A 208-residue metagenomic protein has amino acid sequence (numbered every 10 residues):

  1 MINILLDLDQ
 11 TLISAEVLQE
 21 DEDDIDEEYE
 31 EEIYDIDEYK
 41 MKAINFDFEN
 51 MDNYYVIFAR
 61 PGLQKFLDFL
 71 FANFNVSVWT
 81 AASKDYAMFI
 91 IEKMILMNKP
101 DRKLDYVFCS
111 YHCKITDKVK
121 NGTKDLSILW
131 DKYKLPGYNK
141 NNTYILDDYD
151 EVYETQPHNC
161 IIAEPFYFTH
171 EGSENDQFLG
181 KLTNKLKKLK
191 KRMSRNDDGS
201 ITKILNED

Functional and structural regions predicted by a protein language model:
M1-K120, N206: Alpha-helical substrate-recognition element adjacent to the catalytic core
S83-D208: C-terminal cap/substrate-recognition subdomain and adjoining C-terminal extension of metal-dependent phosphatase-like
